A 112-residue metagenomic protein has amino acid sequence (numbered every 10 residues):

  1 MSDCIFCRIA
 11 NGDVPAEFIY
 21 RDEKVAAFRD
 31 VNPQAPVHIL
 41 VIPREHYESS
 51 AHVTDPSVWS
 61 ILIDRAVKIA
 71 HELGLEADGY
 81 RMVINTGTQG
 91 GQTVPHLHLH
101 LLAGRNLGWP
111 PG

Functional and structural regions predicted by a protein language model:
M1-G112: HIT superfamily nucleotide-processing domains
